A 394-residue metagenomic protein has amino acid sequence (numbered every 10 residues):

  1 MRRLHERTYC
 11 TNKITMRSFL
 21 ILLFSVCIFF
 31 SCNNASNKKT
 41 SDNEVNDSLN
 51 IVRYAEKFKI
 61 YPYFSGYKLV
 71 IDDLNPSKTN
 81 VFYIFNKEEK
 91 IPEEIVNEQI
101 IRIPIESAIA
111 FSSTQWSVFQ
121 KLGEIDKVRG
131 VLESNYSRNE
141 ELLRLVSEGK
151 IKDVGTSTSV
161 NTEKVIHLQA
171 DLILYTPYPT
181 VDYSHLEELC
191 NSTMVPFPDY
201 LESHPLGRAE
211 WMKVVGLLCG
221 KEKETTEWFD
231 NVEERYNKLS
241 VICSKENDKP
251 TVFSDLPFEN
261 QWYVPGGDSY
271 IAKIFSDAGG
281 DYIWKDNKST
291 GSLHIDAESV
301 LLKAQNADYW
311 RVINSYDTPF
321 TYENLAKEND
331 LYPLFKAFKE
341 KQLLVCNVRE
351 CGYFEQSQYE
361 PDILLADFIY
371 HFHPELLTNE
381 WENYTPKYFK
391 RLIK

Functional and structural regions predicted by a protein language model:
M1-S41, F368: Bacterial Sec-dependent N-terminal signal peptides
C32-W116, E224-F253, K339, G352 (+2 more regions): Bacterial Sec-exported substrate-binding components of ABC uptake systems
Y67-K68, D72-K78, Y83-I166, L172-P179: A short, structured surface patch at a secondary-structure boundary
I101-R102, I166-H167, E187-L189, K245-D248 (+3 more regions): Extracellular/periplasmic catalytic domains that process cell-envelope and extracellular macromolecules
G123-I125, R138-E148, E188, I271-K285: Ligand-binding cleft/hinge of the Venus flytrap
I125-V128, E187-D199, Y322-L343: A short, gly/pro- and small-residue-rich
K150, N161, H167-L174, T180-Q261 (+4 more regions): Extracytoplasmic substrate-binding proteins
L239-A326: Flexible, glycine-rich surface segments
